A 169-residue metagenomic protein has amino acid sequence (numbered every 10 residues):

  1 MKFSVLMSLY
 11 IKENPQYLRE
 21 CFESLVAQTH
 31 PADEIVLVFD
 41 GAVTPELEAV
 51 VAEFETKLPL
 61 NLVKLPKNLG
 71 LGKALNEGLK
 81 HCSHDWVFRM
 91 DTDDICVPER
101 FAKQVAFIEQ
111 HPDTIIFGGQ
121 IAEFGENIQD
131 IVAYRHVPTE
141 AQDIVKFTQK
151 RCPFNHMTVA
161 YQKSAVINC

Functional and structural regions predicted by a protein language model:
M1-C169: Nucleotide-sugar donor-binding/catalytic module of glycosyltransferases that assemble extracellular/cell-envelope
